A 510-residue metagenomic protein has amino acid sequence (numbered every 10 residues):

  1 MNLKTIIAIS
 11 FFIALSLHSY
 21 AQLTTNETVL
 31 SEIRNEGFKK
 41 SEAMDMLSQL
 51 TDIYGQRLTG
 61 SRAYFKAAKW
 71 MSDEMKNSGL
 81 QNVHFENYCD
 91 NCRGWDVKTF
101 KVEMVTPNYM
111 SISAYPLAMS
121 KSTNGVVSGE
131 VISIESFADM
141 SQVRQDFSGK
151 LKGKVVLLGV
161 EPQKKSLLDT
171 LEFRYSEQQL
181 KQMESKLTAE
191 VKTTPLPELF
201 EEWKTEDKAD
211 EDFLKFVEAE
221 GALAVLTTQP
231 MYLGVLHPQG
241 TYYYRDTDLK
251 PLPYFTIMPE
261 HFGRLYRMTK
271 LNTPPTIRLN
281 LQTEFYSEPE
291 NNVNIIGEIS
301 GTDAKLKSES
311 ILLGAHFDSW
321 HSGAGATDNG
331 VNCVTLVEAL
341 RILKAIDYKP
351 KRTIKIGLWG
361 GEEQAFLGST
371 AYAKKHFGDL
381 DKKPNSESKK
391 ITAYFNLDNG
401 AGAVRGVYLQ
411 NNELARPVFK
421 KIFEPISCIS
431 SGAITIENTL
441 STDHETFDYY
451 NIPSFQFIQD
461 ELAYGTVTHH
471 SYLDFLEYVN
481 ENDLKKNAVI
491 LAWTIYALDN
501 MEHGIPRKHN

Functional and structural regions predicted by a protein language model:
M1-T24: Bacterial Sec-dependent N-terminal signal peptides
N26, S48, D52-V191: Noncatalytic luminal/extracellular "stalk/propeptide" segments of secretory-pathway proteins
E27-S61, P238-T241, D318, A393 (+3 more regions): N-terminal capping segment at the start of a domain
E27-V29, S111, S120-Q145, Y243-A326 (+2 more regions): Soluble metallo-hydrolase cores and metallopeptidase-like ectodomains found primarily in the secretory/periplasmic
L30-F38, D52-R62, G129-F137, R144 (+10 more regions): Second-shell loop/turn segments in exported
M46-Q49, H84-F85, S133, V155-G159 (+11 more regions): Structural recognition of the beta-strand scaffold that forms the well-ordered cores of secreted hydrolase catalytic
Y109-S111, G149, G153, Q163-K165 (+1 more regions): Metal-dependent peptidase/peptidase-like ectodomains
D246-L249, P253-E260, R264-R267, R341 (+2 more regions): His/Asp/Glu-rich mid-to-C-terminal helical/loop segments that flank catalytic regions of hydrolases
